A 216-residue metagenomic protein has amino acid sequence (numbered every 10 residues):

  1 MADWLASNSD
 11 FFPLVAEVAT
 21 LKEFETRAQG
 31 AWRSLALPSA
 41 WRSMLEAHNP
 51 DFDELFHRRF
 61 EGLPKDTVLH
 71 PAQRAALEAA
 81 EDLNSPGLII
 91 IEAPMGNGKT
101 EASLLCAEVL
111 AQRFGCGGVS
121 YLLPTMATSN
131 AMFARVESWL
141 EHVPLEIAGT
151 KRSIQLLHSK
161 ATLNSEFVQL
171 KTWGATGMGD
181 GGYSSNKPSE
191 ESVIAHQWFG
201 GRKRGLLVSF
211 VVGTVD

Functional and structural regions predicted by a protein language model:
M1-D216: N-terminal helicase ATP-binding lobe
